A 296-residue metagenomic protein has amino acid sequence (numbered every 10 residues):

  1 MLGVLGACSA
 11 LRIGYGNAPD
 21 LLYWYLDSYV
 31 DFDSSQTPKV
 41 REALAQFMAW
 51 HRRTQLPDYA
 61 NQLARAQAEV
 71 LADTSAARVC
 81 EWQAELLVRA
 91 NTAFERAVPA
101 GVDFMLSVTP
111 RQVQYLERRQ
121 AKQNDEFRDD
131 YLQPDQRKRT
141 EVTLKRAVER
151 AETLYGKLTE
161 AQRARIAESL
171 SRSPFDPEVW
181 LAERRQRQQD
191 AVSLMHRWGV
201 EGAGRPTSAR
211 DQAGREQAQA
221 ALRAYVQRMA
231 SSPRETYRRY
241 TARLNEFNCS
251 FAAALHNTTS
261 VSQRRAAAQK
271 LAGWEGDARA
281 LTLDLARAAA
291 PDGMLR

Functional and structural regions predicted by a protein language model:
V4-A7: C-terminal motif of bacterial Sec signal peptides marking the signal peptidase cleavage site
S9-R12: Bacterial signal peptide processing site
Y15, V30-P38, N91-P99, T109 (+4 more regions): Short, low-complexity cationic-aromatic patches
G16-M48: Start-of-domain marker
Y23-W24, L181-R296: A cross-kingdom marker for long, charged
Q36-A68: N-terminal, post-signal-peptide region of Sec/Tat-exported proteins
L56-A93, A97-A100, V108, E117-R119: Signal peptide-directed extracytoplasmic domains
P99-R234: Extended amphipathic alpha-helical interaction segments
